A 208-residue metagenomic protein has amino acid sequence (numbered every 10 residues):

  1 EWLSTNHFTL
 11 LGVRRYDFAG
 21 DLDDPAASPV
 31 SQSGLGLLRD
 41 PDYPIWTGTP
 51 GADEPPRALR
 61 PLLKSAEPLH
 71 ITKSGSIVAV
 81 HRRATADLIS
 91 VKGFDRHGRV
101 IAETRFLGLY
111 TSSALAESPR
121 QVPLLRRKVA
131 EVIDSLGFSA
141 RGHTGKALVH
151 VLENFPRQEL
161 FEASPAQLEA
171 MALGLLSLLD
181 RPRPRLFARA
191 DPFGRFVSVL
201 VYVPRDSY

Functional and structural regions predicted by a protein language model:
E1-D206: Charge-rich interaction surfaces and accessory domains that mediate macromolecular binding and assembly
